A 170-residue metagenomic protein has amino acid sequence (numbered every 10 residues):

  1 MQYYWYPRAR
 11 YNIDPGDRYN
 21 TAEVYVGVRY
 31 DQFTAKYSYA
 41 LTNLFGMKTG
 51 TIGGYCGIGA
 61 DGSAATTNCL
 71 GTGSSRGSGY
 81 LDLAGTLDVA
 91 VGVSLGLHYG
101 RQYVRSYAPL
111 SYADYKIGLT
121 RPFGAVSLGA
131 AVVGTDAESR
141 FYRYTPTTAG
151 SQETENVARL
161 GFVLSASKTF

Functional and structural regions predicted by a protein language model:
M1, V24-Y30, L81-L87, I117-R121 (+2 more regions): Residues on the lipid-exposed face of transmembrane beta-strands in outer-membrane beta-barrel proteins
Y3-P15, A40-M47, G100-A108, V133-Y144: Sequence/structural signature of outer-membrane beta-barrel proteins
Y11-I13, G46-S74, S139-V157: Solvent-exposed loop segments that connect transmembrane elements
D17-Y37, L41-G46, G50-G62, T66-N68 (+1 more regions): Conserved anion-binding
R18-A22, R29-D31, S75-L81, S111-Y115 (+2 more regions): Residues that define the transmembrane beta-barrel architecture of outer-membrane proteins
Q32-Y37, N43, L87, V91-L97 (+1 more regions): Repeated loop/turn-to-beta-strand initiation elements of outer-membrane beta-barrel proteins
G59-L110: A mid-sequence, solvent-exposed acidic-amphipathic segment
R121-V126, T154-F170: Outer-membrane beta-barrel "beta-signal"
